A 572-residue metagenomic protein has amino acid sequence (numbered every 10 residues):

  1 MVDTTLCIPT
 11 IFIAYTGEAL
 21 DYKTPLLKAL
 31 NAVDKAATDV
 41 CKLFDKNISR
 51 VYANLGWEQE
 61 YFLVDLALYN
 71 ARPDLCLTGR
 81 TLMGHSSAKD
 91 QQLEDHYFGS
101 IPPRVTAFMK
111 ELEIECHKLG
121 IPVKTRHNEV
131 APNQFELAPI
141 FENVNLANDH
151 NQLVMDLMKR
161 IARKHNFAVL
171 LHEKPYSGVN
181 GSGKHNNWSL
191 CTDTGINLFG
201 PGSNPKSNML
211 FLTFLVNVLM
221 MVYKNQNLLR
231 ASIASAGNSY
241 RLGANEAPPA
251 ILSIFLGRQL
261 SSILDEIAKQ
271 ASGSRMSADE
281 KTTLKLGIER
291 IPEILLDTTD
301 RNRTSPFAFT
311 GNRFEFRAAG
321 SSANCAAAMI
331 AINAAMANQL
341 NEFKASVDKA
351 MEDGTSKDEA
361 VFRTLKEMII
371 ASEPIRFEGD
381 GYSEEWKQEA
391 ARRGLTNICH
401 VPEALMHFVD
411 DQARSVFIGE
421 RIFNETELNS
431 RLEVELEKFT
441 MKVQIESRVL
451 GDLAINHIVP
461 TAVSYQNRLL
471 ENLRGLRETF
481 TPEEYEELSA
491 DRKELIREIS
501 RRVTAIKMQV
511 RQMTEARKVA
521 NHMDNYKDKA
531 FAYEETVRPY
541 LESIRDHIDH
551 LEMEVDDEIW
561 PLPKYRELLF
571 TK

Functional and structural regions predicted by a protein language model:
M1-L171, N180-N186, L190-E433: Glycine-rich, acidic/polar active-site loops that bind/position phosphate-bearing ligands
P175: Glycine-rich N-terminal segment of FAD-binding domains in flavoprotein oxidoreductases, spanning the beta-loop-helix
L365-K572: C-terminal amphipathic alpha-helical interaction region
